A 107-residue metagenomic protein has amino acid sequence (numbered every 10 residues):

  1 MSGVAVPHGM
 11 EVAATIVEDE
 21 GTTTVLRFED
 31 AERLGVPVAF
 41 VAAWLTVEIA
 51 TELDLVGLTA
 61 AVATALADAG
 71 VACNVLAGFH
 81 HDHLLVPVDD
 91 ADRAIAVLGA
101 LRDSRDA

Functional and structural regions predicted by a protein language model:
M1-A65, R105-A107: Regulatory modules associated with amino-acid/nitrogen control
E11-A13, G70-V75: A short linear hydrophobic-aromatic micro-motif
G21-L26, H80-P87: A generic structural motif
R27-A31, P87-D92: Helix N-cap motif at beta-to-alpha junctions
T64-A72, H80-H81: Internal alpha/beta core interface subdomains
A77-H81, D89-D90, A107: Structural preference for solvent-exposed beta-strand-turn elements and adjacent flexible terminal/loop segments within
A94-A96: C-terminal helical cap(s) of enzyme catalytic domains, especially alpha/beta-barrels
G99-S104: Helix-rich terminal scaffold detector
